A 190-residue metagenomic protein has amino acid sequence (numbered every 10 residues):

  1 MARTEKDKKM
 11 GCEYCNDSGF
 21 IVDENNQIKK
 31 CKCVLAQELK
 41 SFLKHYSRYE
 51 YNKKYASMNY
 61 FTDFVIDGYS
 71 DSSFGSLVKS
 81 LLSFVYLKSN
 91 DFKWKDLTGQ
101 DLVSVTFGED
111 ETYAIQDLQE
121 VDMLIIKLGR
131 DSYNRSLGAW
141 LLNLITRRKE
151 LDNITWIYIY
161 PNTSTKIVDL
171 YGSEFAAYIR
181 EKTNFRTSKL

Functional and structural regions predicted by a protein language model:
M1-F61: A short, basic N-terminal segment
C15, F64-I66, R148: Conserved RecA-like P-loop NTPase ATPase core
E24, F74-G75, N134: Alpha-helix N-cap/helix-start motif
N26, W94, T155-W156: Generic preference for hydrophobic/aromatic residues in regular secondary structure cores
F42-A114: Conserved P-loop
S83, L87-S89, D101-D110, G129-L190: Replace "adjacent to P-loop NTPase cores in ATP/GTP-dependent enzymes" with "adjacent to NTP-binding cores
L118-Q119: A short, aliphatic-rich alpha-helical micro-motif
D122-K127: Structural motif
